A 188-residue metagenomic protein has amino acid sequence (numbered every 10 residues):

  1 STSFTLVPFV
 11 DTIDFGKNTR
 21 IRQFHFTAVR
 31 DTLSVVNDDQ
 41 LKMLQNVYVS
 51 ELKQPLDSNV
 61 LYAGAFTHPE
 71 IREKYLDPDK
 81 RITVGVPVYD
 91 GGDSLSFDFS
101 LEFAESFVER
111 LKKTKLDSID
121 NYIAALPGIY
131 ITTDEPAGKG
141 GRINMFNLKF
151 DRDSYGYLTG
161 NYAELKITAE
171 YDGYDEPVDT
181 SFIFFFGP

Functional and structural regions predicted by a protein language model:
S1-P188: Secreted, disulfide-rich extracellular signaling modules
